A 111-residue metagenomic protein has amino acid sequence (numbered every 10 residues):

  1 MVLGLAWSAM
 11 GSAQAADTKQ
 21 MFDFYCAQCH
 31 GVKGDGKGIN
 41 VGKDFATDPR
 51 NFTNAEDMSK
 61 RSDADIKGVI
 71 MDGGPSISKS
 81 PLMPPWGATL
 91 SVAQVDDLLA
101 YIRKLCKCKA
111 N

Functional and structural regions predicted by a protein language model:
M1-L3: Sec-dependent N-terminal signal peptides
W7-D23: Electrostatic cytochrome c docking/interface patches
A15, S59-R61, V92: Short, solvent-exposed loop/helix junctions and linker helices that flank or host conserved functional motifs
K19, D35-D65: Gly/Gly-Pro-rich "capping" loops immediately C-terminal to redox-active cysteine motifs in periplasmic/lumenal
F22-V32, L98, I102: The canonical Cys-X-X-Cys-His
G31-G38, G73-G74: Glycine-centered small-residue hotspots that permit tight backbone geometry or close packing
D48-N51, E56, V69-D96, L105 (+1 more regions): Axial heme c-ligation environment in periplasmic c-type cytochrome domains
D63-I66, V95, L99: Short amphipathic alpha-helix in the helical subdomain of ABC transporter nucleotide-binding domains
